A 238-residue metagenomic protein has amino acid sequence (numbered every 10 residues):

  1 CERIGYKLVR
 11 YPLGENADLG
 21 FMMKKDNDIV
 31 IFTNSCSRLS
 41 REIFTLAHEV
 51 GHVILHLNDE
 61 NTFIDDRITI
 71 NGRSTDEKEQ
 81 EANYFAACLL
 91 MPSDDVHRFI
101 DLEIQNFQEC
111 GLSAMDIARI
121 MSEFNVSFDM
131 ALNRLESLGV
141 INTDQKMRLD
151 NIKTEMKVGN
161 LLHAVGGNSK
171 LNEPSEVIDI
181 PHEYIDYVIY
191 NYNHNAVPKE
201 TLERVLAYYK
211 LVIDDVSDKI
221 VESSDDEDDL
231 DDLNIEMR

Functional and structural regions predicted by a protein language model:
C1-R238: Active-site hotspot residues in diverse enzymes, especially metal/ion-binding acidic/histidine motifs
